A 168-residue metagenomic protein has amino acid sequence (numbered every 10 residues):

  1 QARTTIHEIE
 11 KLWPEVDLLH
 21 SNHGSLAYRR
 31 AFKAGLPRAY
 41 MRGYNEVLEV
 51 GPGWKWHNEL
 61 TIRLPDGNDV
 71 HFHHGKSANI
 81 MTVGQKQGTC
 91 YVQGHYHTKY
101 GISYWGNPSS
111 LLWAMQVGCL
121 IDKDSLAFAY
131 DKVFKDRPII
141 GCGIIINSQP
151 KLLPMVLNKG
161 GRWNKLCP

Functional and structural regions predicted by a protein language model:
Q1-G51: Core catalytic region of metal-dependent phosphoesterases/phosphodiesterases, especially metallo-beta-lactamase-like
P14-V16, N58-L60, N68, G141: Generic beta-strand structural signal
E15-D17, G53-K55, H71, W113: Conserved beta-strand segments of alpha/beta enzyme cores
D17-H23, H57-N58, L153-L157: Acidic carboxylate-rich catalytic motifs and surrounding loops in phosphoryl-/glycosyl-chemistry enzymes
Y44-K55, A129-D136: Short, solvent-exposed secondary-structure boundary motifs
L48-P65, K76-N79: Short acidic low-complexity segments
G67-L157: Conserved beta-sheet core of the metallophosphoesterase superfamily
V156-P168: C-terminal/domain-terminus segments
